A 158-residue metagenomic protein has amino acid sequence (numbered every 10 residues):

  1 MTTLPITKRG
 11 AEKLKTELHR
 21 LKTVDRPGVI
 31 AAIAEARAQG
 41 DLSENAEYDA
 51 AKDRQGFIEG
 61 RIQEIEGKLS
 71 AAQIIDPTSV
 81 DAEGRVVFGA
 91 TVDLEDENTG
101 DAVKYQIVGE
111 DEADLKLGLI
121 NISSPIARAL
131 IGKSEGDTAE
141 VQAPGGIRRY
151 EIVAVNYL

Functional and structural regions predicted by a protein language model:
M1-Q63, L158: Helix-rich terminal scaffold detector
K15, K52-Q55, K68, E140-Q142 (+1 more regions): Generic alpha-helical hydrophobic packing signal
L18, K22-D25, G40, L69-Q73 (+2 more regions): Conserved NTP-handling cores and scaffolds of large molecular machines
I33-A34, E66-A71, S124-P125: Juxtamembrane/interface motifs at transmembrane-helix termini
E59-S79: Structured, basic alpha/beta domains of bacterial-type, RNA-associated proteins
I75-L158: Non-DNA-binding regulatory cores of transcription-related proteins, predominantly C-terminal effector-binding
